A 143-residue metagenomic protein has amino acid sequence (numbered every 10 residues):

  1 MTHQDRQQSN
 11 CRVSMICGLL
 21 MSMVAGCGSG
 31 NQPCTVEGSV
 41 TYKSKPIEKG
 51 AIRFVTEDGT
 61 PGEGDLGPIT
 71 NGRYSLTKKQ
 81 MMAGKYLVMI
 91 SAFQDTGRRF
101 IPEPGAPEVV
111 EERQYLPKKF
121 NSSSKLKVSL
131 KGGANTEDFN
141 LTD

Functional and structural regions predicted by a protein language model:
T2-D143: Glycine/proline-rich low-complexity segments that form flexible loops, beta-turns, and polyproline
